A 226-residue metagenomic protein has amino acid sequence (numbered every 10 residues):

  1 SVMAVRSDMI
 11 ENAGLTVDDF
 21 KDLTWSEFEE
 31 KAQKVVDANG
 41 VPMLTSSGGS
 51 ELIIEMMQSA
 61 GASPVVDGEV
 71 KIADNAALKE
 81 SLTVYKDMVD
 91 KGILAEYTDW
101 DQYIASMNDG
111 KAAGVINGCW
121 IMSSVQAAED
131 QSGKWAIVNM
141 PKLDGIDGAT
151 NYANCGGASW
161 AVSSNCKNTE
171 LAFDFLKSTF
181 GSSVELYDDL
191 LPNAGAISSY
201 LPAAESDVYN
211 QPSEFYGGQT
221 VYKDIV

Functional and structural regions predicted by a protein language model:
S1, E11, S26-V70, A77-L78 (+1 more regions): Extracytoplasmic/periplasmic solute-binding protein
V2-V5, M57, W160-V162: Short glycine- and hydrophobic/aromatic-rich loop-to-beta-strand nucleating segment in the catalytic cores
M9-D18, A38, M88-K91, Q131 (+1 more regions): Short helix-loop capping/hinge motifs at secondary-structure junctions, enriched in acidic/polar residues
D22-E29, A95-D109: Short helix-initiation/N-cap motifs at beta->coil->alpha
E29-V35, G68-Y97, M140: Glycine-centered hinge/linker elements that transmit conformational signals in sensory and ligand-binding systems
G49, W100, N117-M122, A158: Beta->alpha turn/N-cap motifs
A113-G118, A136-V138: Paired acidic/hydrophobic, glycine-rich loop segments that form the ligand-binding mouth/hinge of periplasmic-binding
I121-S132, L143-V226: C-terminal lobe and pocket-closing loops of periplasmic/extracytoplasmic Venus-flytrap solute-binding proteins
